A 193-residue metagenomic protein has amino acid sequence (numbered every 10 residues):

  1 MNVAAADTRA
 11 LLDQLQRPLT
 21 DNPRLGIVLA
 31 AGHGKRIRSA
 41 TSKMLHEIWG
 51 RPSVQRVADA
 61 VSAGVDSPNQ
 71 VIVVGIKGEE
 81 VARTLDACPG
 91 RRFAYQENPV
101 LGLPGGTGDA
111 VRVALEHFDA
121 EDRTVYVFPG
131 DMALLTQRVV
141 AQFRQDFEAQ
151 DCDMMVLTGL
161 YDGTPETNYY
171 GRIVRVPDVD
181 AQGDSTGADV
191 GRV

Functional and structural regions predicted by a protein language model:
M1-V28, R51-G130, L134-Q145: Conserved N-terminal catalytic core of the sugar/cofactor nucleotidyltransferase
A30-R36: Conserved adenylation A10 loop of the ANL superfamily
R36, T84, V193: Residues that scaffold the ATP/ADP-binding catalytic core of kinase and kinase-like folds
I37-T41: Conserved catalytic-core motifs of eukaryotic protein kinase domains, centered on the activation segment
S42, G50-R51: ATP/adenylate-binding site constellation spanning eukaryotic-like Ser/Thr protein kinases, ABC-transporter
W49, E97-P99, T158, P177: Residues at the C-termini of beta-strands that transition into short coil/loop
L135-V193: Conserved core of the sugar-phosphate nucleotidyltransferase
